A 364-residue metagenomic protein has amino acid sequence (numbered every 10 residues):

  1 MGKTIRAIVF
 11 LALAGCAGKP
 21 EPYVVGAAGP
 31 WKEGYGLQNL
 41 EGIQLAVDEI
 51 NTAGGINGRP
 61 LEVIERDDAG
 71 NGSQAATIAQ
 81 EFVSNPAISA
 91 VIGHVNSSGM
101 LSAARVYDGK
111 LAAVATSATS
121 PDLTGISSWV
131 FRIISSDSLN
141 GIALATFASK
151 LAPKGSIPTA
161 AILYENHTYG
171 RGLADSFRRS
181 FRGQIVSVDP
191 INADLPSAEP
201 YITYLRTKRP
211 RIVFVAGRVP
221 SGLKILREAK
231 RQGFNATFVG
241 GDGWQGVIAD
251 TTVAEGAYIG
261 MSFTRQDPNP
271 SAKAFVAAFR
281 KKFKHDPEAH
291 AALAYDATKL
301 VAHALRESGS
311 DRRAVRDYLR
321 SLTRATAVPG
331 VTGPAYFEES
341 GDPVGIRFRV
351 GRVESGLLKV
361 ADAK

Functional and structural regions predicted by a protein language model:
M1-G2: N-terminal secretory signal peptides that target proteins for export/translocation
I5-K364: Extracytosolic ligand-binding ectodomains
